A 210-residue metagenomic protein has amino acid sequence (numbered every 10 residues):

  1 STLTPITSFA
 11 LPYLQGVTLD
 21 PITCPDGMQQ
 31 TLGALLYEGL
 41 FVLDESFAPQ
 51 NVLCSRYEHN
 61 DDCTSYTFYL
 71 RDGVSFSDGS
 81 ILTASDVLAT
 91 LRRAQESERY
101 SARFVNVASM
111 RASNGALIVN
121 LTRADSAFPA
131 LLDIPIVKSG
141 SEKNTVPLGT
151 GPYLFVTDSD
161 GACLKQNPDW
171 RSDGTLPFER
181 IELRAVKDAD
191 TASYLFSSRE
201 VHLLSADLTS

Functional and structural regions predicted by a protein language model:
S1-I6, A48, R93-E96: Short, low-complexity disordered leader/linker segments with a strong preference for bacterial N-terminal type II
P5-Q15, S65-F68, V87-T90, L117-V119 (+3 more regions): Short, well-ordered beta-strand elements
L11-D61, Y69, R92, F104 (+1 more regions): N-terminal lobe/hinge region of extracytoplasmic solute-binding protein
P12-Q15, R123, A189, S205-S210: Beta->alpha turn/N-cap motifs
F47-S75, R103-E142: Surface-exposed ligand-recognition segments of extracellular binding domains, strongest in the long/variable loop
S55-R99, L195-S197: Aromatic- and charge-enriched surface segment that lines or borders ligand/interaction sites
V87, A116-L117, S197-A206: Alpha-to-beta junction loops
N120-E182, A189-D190: Gly/Pro-rich hinge or "lid" segments in bacterial periplasmic/extracellular proteins
